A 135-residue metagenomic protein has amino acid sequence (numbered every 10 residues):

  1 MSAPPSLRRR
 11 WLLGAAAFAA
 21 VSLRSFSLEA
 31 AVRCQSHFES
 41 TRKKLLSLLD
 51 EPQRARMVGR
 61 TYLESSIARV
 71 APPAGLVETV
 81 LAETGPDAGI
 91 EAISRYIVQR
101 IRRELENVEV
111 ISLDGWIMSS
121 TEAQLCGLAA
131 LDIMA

Functional and structural regions predicted by a protein language model:
M1-A20: N-terminal secretory signal peptides and thylakoid transit peptides that target proteins across membranes
A3-P5, L23-R69, P73-A74, E78 (+1 more regions): C-terminal segment of N-terminal export signals and the immediately downstream linker at the start of the mature
A71-Q99: Short, basic/low-complexity N-terminal boundary segments at the transition from targeting/disordered tails
G89-V110, A123-G127: Short acidic, Pro/Gly- and aromatic-enriched capping/linker segments at domain boundaries
M118: Short, glycine-/Ser/Thr-/acidic-enriched flexible segments
T121-A135: Short, surface-exposed, low-complexity cationic segments
